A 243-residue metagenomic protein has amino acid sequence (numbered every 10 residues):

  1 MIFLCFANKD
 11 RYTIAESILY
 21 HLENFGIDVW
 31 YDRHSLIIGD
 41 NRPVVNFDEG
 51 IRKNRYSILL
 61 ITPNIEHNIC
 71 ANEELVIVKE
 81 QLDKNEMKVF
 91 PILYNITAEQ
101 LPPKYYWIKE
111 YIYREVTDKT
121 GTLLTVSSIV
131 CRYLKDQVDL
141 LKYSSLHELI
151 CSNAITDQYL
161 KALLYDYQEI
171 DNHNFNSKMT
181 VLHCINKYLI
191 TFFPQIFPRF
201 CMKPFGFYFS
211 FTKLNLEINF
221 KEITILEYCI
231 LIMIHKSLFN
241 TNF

Functional and structural regions predicted by a protein language model:
M1-N24, I96-F243: C-terminal interaction surface of TIR/SEFIR-family domains
L19-Q137: Cross-kingdom TIR/SEFIR domain
